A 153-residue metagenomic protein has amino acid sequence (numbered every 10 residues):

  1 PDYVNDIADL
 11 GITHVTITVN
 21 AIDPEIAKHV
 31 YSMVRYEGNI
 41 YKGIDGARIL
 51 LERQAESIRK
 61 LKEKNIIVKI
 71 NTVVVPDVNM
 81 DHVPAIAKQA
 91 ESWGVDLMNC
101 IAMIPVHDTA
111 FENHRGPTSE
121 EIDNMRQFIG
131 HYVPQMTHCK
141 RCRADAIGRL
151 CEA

Functional and structural regions predicted by a protein language model:
P1-N99: Conserved AdoMet/S-adenosylmethionine-binding subsite of the radical SAM
P84-A153: Auxiliary Fe-S-binding modules of radical SAM enzymes
